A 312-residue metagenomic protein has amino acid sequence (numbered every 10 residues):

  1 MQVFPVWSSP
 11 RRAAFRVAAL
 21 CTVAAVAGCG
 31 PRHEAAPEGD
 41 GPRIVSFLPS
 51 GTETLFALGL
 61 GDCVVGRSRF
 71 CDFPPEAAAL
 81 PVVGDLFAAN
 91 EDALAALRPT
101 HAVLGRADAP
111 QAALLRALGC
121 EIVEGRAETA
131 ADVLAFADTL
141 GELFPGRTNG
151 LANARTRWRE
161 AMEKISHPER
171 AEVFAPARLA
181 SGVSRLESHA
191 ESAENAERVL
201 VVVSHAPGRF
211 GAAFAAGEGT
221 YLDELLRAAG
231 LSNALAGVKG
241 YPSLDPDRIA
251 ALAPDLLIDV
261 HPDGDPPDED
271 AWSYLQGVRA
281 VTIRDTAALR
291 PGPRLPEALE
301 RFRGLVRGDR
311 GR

Functional and structural regions predicted by a protein language model:
V3-A19: Bacterial N-terminal signal peptides that target proteins for export
V26-G28: C-terminal motif of bacterial Sec signal peptides marking the signal peptidase cleavage site
H33-R43, P110-F210, S232-A236, L244 (+1 more regions): Extracytoplasmic substrate-binding proteins
P42-L114, L231-G237, D270: A short, structured surface patch at a secondary-structure boundary
L48, R106, V203-H205, V238-Y241 (+3 more regions): Short secondary-structure boundary segments
R69-F73, R155, A213-G240: Alpha-helical, coiled-coil/dimerization segments enriched in small aliphatic residues
A88-L104, D245-P262: Proline-aspartate-enriched helix->loop->beta-strand connector
A109-A117, L256-Y274: A ligand-binding cleft/hinge motif common to bilobed small-molecule-binding domains
